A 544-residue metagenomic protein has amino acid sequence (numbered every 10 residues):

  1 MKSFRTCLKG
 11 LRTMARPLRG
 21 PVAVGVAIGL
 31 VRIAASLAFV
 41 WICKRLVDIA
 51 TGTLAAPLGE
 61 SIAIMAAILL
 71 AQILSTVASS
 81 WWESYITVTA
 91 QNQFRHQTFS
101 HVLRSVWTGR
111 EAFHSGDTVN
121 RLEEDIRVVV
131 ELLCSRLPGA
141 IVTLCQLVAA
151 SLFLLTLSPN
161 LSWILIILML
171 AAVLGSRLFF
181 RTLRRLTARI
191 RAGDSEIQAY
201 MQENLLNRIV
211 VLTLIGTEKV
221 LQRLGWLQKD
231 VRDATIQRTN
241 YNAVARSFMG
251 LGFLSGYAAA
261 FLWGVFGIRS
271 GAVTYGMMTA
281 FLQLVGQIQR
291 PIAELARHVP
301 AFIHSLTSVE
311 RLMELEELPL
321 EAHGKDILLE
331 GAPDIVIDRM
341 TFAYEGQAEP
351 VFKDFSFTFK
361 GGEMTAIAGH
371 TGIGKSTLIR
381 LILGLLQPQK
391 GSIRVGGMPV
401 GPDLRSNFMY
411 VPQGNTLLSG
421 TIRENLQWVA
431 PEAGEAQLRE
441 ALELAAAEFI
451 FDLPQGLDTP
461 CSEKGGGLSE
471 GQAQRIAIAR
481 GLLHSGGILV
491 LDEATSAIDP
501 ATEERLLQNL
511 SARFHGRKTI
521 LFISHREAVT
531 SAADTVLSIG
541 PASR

Functional and structural regions predicted by a protein language model:
R12-G20, W107-E111, E124-L133, L137 (+7 more regions): An intracellular "coupling" helix at the cytosolic face of ABC transporter transmembrane type-1 domains
A15, N415-P460: Conserved "ABC signature" C-loop
P17, P21-R32, S135-R189, L262-V273: Transmembrane helices of ABC transporter permease
V22-A78, L155-N160, G271-Y275: Transmembrane helix-loop-helix hairpins at lipid-water interfaces of multipass membrane proteins, especially the type-1
I64-T76, M169-G175, N242-W263, Y275-R297: Hydrophobic alpha-helical segments in the permease module
H96-N120, E124-I126, Y200-R223, H298 (+4 more regions): Short intracellular "coupling" helices and adjacent cytoplasmic loop segments at the cytosolic face of multi-pass
G216, N240, L284-L315: Cytosolic ends of transmembrane helices, especially the final helix of ABC transmembrane type-1 domains
L383: Helix-to-loop junction immediately C-terminal to a conserved catalytic motif
